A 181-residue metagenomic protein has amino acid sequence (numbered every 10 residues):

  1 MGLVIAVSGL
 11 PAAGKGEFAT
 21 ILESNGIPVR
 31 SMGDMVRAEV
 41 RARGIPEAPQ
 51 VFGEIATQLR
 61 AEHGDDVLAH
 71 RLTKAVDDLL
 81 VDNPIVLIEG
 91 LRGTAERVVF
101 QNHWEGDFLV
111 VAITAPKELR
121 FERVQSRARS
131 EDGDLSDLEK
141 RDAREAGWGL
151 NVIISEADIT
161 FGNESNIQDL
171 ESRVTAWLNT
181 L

Functional and structural regions predicted by a protein language model:
L10, L22: P-loop (Walker A) phosphate-binding loop of NTP-binding proteins
A13: ATP-binding Walker
G16: Walker A/P-loop
P28-L87, L91-V99: ATP-dependent small-molecule kinase phosphotransfer cores that center on conserved nucleotide phosphate-binding segments
V29, V110, I159-G162: Short, well-ordered beta-strand core segments
D66, Q125-T180: Small-molecule kinase domains that catalyze NTP-dependent phosphoryl transfer to phosphate-bearing small molecules
E89-G90, H103-E131: Conserved phosphate-donor/acceptor-positioning beta-strand/loop module used by diverse small-molecule
